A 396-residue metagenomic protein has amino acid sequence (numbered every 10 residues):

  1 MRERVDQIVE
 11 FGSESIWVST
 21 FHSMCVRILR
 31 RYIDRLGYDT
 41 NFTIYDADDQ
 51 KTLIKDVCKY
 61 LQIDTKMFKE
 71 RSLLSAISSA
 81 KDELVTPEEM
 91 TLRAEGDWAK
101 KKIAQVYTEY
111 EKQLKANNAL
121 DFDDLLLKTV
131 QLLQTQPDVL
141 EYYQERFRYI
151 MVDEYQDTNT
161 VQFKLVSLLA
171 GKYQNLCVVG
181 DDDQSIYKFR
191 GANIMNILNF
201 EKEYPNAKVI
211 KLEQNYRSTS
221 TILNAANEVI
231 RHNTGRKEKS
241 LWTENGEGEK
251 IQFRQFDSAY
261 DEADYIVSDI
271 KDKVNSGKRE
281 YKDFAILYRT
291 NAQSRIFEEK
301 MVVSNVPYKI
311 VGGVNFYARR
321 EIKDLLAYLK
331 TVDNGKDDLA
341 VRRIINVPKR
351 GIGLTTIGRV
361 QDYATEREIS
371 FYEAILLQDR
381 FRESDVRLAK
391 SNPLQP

Functional and structural regions predicted by a protein language model:
M1-E3, C25-I28, V85-T86, S185-K188 (+6 more regions): Switch/connector loops and helix/strand junctions flanking conserved nucleotide-binding motifs in nucleotide-processing
M1-Y149, Q174, I194, A207 (+9 more regions): A basic/glycine-biased coupling hinge at the interface between accessory DNA-binding modules
V5, V303-V306, V314, A318-P348: Conserved short internal alpha-helix adjacent to the catalytic or cofactor-binding core of large enzyme scaffolds
H22-C25, S79, D182-I186, G191-M195 (+7 more regions): Conserved nucleotide-binding/hydrolysis micro-motifs of P-loop NTPases
I33, P205-K208, E213-P307, K330-G335: Helicase P-loop NTPase motor core
V152, Q156-G235, K239-E244, D379-R380: Conserved helicase motor core of SF1/SF2 NTP-dependent helicases
Q378-P396: Accessory C-terminal helicase-associated subdomains
